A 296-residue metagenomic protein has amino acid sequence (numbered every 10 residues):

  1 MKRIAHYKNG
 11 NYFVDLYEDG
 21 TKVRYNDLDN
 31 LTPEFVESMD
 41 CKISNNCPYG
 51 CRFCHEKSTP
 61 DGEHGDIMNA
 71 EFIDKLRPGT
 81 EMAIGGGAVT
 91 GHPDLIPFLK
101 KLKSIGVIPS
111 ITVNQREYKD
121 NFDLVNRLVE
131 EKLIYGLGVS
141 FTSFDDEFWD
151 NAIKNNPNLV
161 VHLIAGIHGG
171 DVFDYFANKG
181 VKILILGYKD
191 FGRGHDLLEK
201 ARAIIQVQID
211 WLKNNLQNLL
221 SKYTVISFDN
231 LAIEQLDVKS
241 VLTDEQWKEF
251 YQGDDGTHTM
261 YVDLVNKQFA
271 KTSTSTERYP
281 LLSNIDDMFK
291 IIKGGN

Functional and structural regions predicted by a protein language model:
M1-R24, Y261-N296: Flexible mid-to-C-terminal extensions adjoining Fe-S/redox cofactors in radical SAM and related proteins
D29-M68: Canonical Radical SAM [4Fe-4S] cluster-binding loop centered on the CxxxCxxC motif and its immediate flanking residues
S38, E56-I67, P78-H92, L102-N121 (+3 more regions): Core AdoMet radical
C47, K100-L102: Non-core capping and flanking segments associated with repeat-based/extracellular domains
G50, G86, V265-N266: Residue-level recognition of short loop/turn positions
E71-K75, I96-K100: Ankyrin repeat (ANK) tandem alpha-helical domains that serve as protein-protein interaction scaffolds, prominent
F72-K75, F122-V129, D150, F173-D174: Short amphipathic alpha-helix with an adjacent loop that forms part of the alpha/beta core around
L133-D286: Radical SAM enzyme [4Fe-4S]-AdoMet core and its adjacent flexible, acidic and glycine-rich loops/tails across
